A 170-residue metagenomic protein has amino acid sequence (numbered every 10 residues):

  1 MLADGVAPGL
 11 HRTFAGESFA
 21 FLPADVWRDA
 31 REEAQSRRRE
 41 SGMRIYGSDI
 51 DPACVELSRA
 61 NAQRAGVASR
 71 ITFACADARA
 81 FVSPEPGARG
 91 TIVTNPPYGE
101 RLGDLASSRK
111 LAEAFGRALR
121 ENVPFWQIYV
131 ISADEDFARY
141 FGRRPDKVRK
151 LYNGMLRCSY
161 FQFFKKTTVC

Functional and structural regions predicted by a protein language model:
M1-F81, R101, S107: Conserved S-adenosyl-L-methionine
D77-C170: C-terminal catalytic and target-recognition region of SAM-dependent MTase-like enzymes, primarily methyltransferases
